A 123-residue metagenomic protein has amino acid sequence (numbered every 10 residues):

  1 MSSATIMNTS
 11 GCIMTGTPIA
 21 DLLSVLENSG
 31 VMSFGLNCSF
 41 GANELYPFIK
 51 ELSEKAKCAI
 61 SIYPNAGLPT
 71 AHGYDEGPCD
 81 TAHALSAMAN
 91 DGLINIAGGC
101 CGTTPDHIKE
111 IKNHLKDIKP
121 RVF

Functional and structural regions predicted by a protein language model:
M1-F123: Domain-level signal for soluble alpha/beta catalytic cores
